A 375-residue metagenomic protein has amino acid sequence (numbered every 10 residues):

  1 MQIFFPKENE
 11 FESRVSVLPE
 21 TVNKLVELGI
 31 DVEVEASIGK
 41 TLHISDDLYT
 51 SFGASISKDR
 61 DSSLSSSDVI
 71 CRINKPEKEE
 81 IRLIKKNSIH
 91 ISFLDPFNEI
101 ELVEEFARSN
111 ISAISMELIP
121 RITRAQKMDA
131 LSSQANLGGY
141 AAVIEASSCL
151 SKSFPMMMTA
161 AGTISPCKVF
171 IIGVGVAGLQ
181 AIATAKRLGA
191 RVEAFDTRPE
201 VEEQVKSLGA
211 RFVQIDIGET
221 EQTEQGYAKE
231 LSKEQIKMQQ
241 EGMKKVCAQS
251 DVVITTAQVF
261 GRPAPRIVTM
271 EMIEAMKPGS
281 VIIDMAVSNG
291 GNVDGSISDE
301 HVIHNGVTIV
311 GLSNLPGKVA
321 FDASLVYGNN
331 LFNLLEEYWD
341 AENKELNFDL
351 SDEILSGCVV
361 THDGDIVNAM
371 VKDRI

Functional and structural regions predicted by a protein language model:
M1-E105, S109: An N-terminal-biased, well-structured beta-alpha scaffold segment characteristic of Rossmann-like dinucleotide-binding
Q2, E8, K78-K168: Glycine/serine-rich phosphate-binding loop and adjoining beta1-alpha1 elements at the start of nucleotide-handling
K7-I44, P155-V246: Glycine-rich phosphate/diphosphate-binding loop of Rossmann-like nucleotide-binding domains
E12-S16, E79-L83, S92, G226 (+2 more regions): Glycine/threonine-rich flexible loop motifs
A54-D68, K75-P76, Q222-V253, A257-M270 (+2 more regions): A structured beta-alpha segment of the ubiquitous adenosine-cofactor-binding alpha/beta core
F97-T123, R262-P316: Rossmann-fold NAD(P)-binding glycine/threonine-rich loop
E117-L118, T123-A160, V287, V293-I375: Adenosine-phosphate binding glycine-rich loop
